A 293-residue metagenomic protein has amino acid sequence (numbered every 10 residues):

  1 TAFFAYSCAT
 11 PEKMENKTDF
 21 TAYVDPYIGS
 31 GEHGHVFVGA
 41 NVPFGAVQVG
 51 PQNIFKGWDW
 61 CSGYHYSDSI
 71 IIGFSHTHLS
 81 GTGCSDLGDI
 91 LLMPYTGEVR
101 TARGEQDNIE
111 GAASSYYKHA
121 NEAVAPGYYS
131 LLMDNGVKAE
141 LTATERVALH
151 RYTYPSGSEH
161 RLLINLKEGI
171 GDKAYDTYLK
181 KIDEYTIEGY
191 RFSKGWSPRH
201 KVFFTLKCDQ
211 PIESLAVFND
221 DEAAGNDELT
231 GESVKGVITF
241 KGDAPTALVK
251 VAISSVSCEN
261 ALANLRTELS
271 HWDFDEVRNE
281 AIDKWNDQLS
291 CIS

Functional and structural regions predicted by a protein language model:
T1-A5: Bacterial N-terminal signal peptides
K13-S293: Accessory carbohydrate-recognition regions in carbohydrate-active enzymes
